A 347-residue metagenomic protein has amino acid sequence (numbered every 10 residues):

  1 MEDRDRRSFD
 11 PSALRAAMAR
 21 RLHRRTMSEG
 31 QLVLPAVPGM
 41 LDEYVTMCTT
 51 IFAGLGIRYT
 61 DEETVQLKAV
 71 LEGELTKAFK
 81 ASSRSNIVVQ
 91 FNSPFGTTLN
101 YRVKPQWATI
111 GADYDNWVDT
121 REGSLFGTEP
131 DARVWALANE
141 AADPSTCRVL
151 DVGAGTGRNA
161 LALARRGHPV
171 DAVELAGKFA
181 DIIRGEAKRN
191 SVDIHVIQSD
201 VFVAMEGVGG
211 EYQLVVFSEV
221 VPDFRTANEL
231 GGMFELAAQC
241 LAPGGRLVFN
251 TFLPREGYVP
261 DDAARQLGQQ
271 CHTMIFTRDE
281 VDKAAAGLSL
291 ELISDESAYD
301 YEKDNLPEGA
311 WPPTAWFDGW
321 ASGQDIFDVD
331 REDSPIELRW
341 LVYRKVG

Functional and structural regions predicted by a protein language model:
M1-A141, T156-A162, R166, V173-N190 (+2 more regions): Class I (Rossmann-like) S-adenosyl-L-methionine-dependent methyltransferase catalytic domain, capturing the SAM-binding
S145-G155: Conserved class I S-adenosyl-L-methionine
E206-V215: A short acidic, Gly/Pro-enriched loop at the edge of an enzyme's catalytic core that lines a small-molecule cofactor
F217-V220: A short beta-strand submotif of the Rossmann-like class I SAM-dependent methyltransferase core that lines
F224-L236: A short, conserved alpha-helix within the catalytic core of class I
R225, L241-A242: Helix-to-beta-strand junctions that scaffold the AdoMet/dcAdoMet cofactor pocket in Class I SAM-dependent enzymes
G245: Glycine-centered, small-residue-biased loops immediately flanking beta-strands in adenine/cofactor-binding cores
